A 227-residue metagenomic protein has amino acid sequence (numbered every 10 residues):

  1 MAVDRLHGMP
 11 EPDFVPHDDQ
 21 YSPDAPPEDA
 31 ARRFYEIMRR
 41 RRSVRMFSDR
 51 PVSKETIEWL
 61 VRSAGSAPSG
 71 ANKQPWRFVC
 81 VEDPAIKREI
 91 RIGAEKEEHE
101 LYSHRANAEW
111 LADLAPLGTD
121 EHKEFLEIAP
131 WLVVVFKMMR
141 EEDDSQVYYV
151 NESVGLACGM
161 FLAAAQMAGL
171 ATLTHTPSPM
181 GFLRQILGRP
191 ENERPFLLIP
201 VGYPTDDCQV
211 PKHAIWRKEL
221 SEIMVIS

Functional and structural regions predicted by a protein language model:
M1-V44, S48-E58, I92: N-terminal accessory segments that position/regulate proteins before the catalytic core
A2-P26, D120, L197-S227: C-terminal helix-cap and adjacent tail motif
A2-R5, Q74-V154: Glycine/small-residue-rich phosphate/adenosyl-binding loop
M38, L60-A64, I199: Short alpha-helical scaffolding segments that buttress acidic/His motifs in well-ordered protein cores
L60-A64, V133, M138-I186: Small-aliphatic-rich amphipathic alpha-helix that forms the alpha element of a beta-alpha
R62-G65, P116-D120, L183-Q185, C208: Glycine-rich, charged/polar anion/phosphate-binding loops that engage phosphate groups from diverse ligands
G65-N72: Glycine-rich phosphate/pyrophosphate-binding beta-alpha loops
E98-A106, G188-K212: A glycine-rich helix N-cap at a beta->alpha junction
